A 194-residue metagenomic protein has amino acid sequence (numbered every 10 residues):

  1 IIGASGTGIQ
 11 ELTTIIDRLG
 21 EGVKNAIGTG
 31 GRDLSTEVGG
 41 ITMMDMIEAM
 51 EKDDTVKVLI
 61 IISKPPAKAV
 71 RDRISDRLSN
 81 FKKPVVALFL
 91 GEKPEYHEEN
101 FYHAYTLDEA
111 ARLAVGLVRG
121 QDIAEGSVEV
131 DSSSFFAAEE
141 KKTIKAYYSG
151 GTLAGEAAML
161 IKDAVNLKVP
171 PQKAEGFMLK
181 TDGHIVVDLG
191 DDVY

Functional and structural regions predicted by a protein language model:
I2-Y194: Catalytic-core regions of core metabolic enzymes, especially those transforming organic acids/acyl-group intermediates
